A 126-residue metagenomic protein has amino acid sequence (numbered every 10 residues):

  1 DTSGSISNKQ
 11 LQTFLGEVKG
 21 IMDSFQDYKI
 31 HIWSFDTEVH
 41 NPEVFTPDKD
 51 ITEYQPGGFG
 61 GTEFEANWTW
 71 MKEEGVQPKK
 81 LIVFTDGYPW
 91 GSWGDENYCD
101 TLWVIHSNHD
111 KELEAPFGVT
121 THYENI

Functional and structural regions predicted by a protein language model:
T2-I126: Acidic, low-complexity intrinsically disordered regions
